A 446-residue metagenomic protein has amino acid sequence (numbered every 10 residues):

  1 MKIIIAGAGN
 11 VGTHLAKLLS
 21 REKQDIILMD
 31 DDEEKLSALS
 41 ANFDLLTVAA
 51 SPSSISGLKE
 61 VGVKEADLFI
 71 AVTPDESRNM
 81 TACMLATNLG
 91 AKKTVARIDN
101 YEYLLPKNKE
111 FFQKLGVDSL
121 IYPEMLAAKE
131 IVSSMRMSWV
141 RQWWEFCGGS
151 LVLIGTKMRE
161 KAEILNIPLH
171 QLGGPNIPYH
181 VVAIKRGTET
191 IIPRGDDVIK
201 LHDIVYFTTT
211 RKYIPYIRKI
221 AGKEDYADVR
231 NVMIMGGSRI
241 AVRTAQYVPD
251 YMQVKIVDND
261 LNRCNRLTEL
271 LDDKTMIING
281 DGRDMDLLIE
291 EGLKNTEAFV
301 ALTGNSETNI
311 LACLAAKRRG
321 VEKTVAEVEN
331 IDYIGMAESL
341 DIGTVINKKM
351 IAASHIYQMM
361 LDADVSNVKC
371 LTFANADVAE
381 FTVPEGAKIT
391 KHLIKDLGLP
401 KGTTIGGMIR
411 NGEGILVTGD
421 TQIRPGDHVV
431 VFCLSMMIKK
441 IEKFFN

Functional and structural regions predicted by a protein language model:
M1-N446: Cytosolic regulatory regions of ion transport systems
